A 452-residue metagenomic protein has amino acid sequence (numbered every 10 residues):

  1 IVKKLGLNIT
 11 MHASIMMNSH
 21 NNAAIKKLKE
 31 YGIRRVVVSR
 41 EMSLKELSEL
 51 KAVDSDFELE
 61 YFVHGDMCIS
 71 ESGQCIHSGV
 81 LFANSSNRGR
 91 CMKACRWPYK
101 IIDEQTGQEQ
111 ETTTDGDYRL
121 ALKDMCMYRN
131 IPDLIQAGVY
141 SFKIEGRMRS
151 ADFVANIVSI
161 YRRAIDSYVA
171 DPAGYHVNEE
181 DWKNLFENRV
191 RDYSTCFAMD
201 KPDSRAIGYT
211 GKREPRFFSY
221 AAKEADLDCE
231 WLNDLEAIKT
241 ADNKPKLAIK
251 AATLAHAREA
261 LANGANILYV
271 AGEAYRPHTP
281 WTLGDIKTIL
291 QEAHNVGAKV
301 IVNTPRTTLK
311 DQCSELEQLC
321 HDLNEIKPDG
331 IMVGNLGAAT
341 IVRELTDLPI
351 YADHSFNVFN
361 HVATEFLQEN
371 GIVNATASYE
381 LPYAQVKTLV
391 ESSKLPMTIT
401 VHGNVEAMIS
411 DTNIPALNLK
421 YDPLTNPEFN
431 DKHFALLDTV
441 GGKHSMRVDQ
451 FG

Functional and structural regions predicted by a protein language model:
I1-S19, A23, V37-V38, M42-S141 (+2 more regions): Active-site pocket-lining/capping segments in soluble small-molecule metabolic enzymes
